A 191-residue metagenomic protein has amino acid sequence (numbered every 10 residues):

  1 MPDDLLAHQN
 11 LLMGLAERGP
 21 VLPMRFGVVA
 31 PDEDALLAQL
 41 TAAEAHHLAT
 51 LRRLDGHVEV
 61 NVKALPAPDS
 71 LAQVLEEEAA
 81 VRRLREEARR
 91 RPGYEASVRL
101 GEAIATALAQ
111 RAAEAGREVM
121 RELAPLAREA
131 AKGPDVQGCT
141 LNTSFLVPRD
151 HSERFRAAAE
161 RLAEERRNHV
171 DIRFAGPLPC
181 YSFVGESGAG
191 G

Functional and structural regions predicted by a protein language model:
M1-T140, D150-G191: Long, contiguous binding/interaction regions
L146: Short hydrophobic/aromatic beta-strand micro-patches that form the beta-sheet surface supporting nucleotide- or nucleic
